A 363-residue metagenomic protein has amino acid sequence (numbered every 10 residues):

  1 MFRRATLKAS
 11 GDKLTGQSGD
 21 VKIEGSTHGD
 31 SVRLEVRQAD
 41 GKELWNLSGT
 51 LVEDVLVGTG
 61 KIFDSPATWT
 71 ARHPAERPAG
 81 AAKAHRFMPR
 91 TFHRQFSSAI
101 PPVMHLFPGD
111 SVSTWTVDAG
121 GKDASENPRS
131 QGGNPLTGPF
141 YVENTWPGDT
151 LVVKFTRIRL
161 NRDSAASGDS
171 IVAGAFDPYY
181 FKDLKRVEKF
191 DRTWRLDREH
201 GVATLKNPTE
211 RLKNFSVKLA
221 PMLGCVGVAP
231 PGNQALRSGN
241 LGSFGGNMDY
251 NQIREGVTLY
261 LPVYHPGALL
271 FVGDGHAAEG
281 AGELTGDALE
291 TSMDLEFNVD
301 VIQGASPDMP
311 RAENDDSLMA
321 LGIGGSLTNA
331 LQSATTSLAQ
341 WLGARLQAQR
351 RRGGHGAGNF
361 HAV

Functional and structural regions predicted by a protein language model:
M1-T68: Central antiparallel beta-sheet cores of small beta-barrel/beta-sandwich binding domains
A79-P128: N-terminal, Lys/Arg-enriched amphipathic/low-complexity engagement segments that precede the first folded domain
M88-S97, R129-L136, L236-F244: Short, structured beta-strand/loop micro-motifs enriched in basic residues and often containing a Trp
T114, T150-V153, L261: A generic structural signal for residues embedded in beta-strands
A119-S130, I158-D169, G267-A277: Short, Lys/Arg- and Gly-enriched loop/turn segments at beta-strand edges
L160-R254: Intrinsically disordered, low-complexity linker/loop segments enriched in Gly/Pro and charged/polar residues
L219-N247, N251-N329, A339: Conserved mixed alpha/beta catalytic, RNA-binding, or beta-rich assembly cores of soluble enzyme, regulatory
